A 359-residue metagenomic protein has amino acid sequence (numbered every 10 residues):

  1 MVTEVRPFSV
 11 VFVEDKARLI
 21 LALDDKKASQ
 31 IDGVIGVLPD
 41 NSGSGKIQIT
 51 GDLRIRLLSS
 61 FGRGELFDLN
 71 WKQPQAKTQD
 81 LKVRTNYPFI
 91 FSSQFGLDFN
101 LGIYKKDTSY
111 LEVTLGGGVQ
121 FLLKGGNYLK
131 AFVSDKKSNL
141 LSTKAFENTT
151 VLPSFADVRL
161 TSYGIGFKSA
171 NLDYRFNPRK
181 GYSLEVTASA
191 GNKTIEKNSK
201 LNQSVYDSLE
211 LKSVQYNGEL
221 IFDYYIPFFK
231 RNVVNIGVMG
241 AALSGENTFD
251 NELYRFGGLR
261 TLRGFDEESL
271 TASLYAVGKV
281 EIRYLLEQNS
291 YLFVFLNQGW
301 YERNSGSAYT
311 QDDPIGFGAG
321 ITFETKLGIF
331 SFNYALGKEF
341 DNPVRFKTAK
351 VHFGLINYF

Functional and structural regions predicted by a protein language model:
M1-S183, T271-A272, I329-F359: Gram-negative/organellar outer-membrane beta-barrel architecture
T50-R54, D68-N70, K82-R84, Y182-F359: C-terminal transmembrane beta-barrel domains of outer membrane proteins
